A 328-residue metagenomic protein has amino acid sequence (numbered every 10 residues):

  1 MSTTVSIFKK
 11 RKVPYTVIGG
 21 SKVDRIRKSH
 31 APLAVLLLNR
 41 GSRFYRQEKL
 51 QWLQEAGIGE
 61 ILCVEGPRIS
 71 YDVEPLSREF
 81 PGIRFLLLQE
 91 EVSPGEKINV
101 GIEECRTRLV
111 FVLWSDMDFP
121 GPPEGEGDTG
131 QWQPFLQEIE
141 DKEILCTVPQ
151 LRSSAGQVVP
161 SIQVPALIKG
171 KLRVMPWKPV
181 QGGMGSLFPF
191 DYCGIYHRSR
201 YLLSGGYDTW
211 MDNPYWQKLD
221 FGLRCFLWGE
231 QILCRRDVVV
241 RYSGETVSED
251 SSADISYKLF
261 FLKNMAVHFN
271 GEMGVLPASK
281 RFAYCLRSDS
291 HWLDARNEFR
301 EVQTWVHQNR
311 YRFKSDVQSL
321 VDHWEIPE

Functional and structural regions predicted by a protein language model:
M1-Q51: N-proximal low-complexity "stem/linker" segments adjacent to membrane-targeting elements
L50-L87: Acidic donor-binding segment of Leloir-type glycosyltransferases
L88-C105: Glycine-rich, basic loop-to-helix element that forms the pyrophosphate-binding segment of sugar-nucleotide handling
R108-E124: Short beta-strand-to-loop acidic/aromatic patch adjacent to the donor-nucleotide binding site
P122-Q163: Conserved donor NDP-sugar-binding/catalytic core segment of glycosyltransferases
P165-L187: Short, flexible, basic/aromatic active-site loop/helix in glycosyltransferases
F188-Y196, R200, S204-G205, M211-V238: A short, conserved alpha-helix in the catalytic core of glycosyltransferases
Q231-E328: Active-site-adjacent helix/loop segment of glycosyltransferases that harbors family-specific signature motifs
